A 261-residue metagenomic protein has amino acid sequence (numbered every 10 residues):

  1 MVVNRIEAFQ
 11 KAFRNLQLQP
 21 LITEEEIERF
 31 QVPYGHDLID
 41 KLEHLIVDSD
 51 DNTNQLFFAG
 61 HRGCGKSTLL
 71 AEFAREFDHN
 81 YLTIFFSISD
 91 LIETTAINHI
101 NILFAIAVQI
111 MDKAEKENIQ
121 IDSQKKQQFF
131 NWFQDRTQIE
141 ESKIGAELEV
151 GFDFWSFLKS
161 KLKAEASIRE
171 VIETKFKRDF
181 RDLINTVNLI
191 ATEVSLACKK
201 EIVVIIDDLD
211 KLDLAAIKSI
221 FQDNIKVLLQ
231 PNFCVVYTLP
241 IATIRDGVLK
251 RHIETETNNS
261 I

Functional and structural regions predicted by a protein language model:
M1-I84: Walker A/P-loop-proximal flanking segment of P-loop NTPase domains
V2, Q17, K125, F133-Q134 (+1 more regions): A broadly tuned "polar low-complexity/structure-edge" signature
V2-I6, E28-D51, V150-L162, K211-S219 (+3 more regions): Short, charge-rich amphipathic segments
R5-K11, V171-I261: The catalytic "switch" region of P-loop NTPases
N15-L21, L45-D48, T68, K163-R169 (+2 more regions): A broad, low-specificity signal for short, low-complexity segments enriched in glycine/proline and polar/charged
L16-E25, N52-G65, I168-F180, L229-A242: Short charge-dense sequence patches
R29, D90-L91, T243: Residue-level preference for alpha-helix termini and adjacent loops
N54-K199: P-loop NTPase nucleotide-binding core
